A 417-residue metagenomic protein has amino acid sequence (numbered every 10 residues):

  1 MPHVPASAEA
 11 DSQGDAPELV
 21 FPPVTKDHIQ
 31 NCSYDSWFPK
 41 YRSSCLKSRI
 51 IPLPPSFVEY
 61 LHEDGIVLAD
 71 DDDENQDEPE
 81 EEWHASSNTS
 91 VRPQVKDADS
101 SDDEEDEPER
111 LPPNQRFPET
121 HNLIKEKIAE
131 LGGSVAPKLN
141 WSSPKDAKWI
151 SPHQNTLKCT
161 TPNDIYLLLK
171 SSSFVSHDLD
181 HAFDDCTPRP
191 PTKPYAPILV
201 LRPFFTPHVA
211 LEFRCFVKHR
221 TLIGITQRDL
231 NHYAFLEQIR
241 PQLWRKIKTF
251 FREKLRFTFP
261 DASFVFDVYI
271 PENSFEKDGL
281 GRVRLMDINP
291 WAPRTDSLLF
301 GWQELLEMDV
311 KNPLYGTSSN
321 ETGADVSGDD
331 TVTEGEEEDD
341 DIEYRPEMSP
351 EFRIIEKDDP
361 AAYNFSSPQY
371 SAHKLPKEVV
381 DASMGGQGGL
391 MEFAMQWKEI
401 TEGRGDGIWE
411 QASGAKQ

Functional and structural regions predicted by a protein language model:
M1-Q417: Preference for protein termini
